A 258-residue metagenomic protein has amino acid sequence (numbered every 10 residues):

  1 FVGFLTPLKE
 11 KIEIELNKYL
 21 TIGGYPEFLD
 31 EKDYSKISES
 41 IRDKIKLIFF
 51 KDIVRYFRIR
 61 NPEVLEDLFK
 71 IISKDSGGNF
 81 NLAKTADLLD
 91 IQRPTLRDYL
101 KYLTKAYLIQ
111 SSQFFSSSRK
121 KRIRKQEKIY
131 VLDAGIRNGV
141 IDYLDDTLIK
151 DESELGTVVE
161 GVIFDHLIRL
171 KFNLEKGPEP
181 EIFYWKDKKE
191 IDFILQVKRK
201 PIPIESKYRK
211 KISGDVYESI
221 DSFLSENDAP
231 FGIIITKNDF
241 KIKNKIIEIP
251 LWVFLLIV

Functional and structural regions predicted by a protein language model:
V2-K44: Amphipathic alpha-helical "lid/sensor" segments that cap RecA-like P-loop NTPase cores
L29-K200: Accessory nucleic acid-recognition modules appended to NTPase machines
Y130, I202-I204, I233-I235, I247-I249: Hydrophobic/aromatic beta-strand patches that form the interior of the parallel beta-sheet core in alpha/beta enzyme
F172-E175, D221-P230: Arginine/glycine-rich "motif VI" loop of SF2 helicases in the C-terminal RecA-like domain
W185, P230-T236: Short, hydrophobic beta-strand segments that form beta-sheet elements in well-ordered domains
Q196, P201-I212: Active-site ExK catalytic segment of metal-dependent nucleases
R209-E226: Mg2+/Mn2+-dependent nuclease catalytic core
K237-V258: Domain-level recognition of nuclease-like catalytic cores that cleave nucleotide substrates
